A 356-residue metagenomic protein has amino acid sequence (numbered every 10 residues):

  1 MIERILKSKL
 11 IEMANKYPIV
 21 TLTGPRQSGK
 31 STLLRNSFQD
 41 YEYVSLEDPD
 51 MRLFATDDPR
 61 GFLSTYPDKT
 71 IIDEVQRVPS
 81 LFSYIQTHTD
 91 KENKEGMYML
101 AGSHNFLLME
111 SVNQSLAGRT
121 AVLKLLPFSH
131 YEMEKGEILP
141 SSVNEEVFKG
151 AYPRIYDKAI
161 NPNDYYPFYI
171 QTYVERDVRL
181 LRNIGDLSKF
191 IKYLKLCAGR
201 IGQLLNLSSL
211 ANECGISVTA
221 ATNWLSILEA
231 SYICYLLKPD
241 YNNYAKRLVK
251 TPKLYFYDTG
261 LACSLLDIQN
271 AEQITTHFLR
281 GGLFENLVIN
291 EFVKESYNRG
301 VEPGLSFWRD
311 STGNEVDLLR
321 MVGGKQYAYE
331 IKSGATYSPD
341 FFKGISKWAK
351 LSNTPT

Functional and structural regions predicted by a protein language model:
M1-M13: Pre-Walker A adenine-sensing motif
L22: Hydrophobic anchor at the beta1->P-loop junction of P-loop NTPases
K30: Conserved lysine of the Walker
L33: Hydrophobic positions on the alpha1 helix immediately C-terminal to the Walker A/P-loop
F82-F106, Q114: Conserved catalytic/switch belt of AAA+ P-loop NTPases
F106-A121, E137-I138: Short regulatory helix/loop adjacent to the ATP-binding pocket of P-loop NTPases
I160-Q326: Accessory nucleic acid-recognition modules appended to NTPase machines
S333-T356: Catalytic cores of nucleic-acid endonucleases
